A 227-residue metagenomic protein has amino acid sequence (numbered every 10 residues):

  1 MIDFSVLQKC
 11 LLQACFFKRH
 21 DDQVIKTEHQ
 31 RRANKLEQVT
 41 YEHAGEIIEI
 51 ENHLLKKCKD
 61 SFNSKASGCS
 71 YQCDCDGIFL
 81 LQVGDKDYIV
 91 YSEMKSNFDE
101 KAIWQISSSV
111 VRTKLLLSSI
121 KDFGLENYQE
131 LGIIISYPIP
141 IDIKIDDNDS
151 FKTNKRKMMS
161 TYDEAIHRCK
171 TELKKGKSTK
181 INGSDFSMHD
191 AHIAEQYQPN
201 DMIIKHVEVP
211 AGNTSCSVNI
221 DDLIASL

Functional and structural regions predicted by a protein language model:
M1-S70, Q129-L227: C-terminal tail/extension regions appended to the core domain(s) of diverse proteins
L36-V39, S92-F98: A broad, low-specificity signal for short, low-complexity segments enriched in glycine/proline and polar/charged
F62, D87, S118: Sparse, context-dependent recognition of short Cys/His-centered cofactor- or disulfide-binding micro-motifs
A66-V83, D99-A102, V111: Catalytic centers of nucleases
G77-F79, Y88-S96: Conserved catalytic cores of phosphodiester-cleaving nucleases, focusing on short active-site segments
V83-D85, E126-N127: Flexible, charged surface loops at secondary-structure boundaries
S96-D149: Catalytic cores of nucleic-acid endonucleases
